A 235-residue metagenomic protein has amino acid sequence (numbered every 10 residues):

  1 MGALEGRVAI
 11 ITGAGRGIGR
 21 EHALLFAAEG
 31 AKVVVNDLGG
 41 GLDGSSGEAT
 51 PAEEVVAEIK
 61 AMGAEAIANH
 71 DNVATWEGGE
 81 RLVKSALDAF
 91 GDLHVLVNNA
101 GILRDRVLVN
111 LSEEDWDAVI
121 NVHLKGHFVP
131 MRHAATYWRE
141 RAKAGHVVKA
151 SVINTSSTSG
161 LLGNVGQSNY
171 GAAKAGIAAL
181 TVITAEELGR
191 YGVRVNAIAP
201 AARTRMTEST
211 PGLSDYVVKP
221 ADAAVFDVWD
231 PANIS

Functional and structural regions predicted by a protein language model:
G2-V35: Canonical Rossmann dinucleotide-binding motif of NAD(H)/NADP(H)-dependent dehydrogenases/reductases, specifically
E5, M62-E65, G78, S85-N98 (+3 more regions): A glycine-rich helix->loop->beta "capping" turn within Rossmann-like NAD(P)(H)-dependent oxidoreductase domains
G19, M131, A173: Active-site helix of classical SDR
A49, E53, H70-R81, E113: The beta1-alpha1 cofactor-binding region of Rossmann-like NAD(H)/NADP(H)-dependent oxidoreductases
I59, V107-L108, D115-I120: Substrate-binding pocket helix/loop in short-chain dehydrogenase/reductase
M131-R132, V182: A short, exposed helix-loop element centered on a Lys and neighboring polar residues
S157: Residue(s) in the substrate-gating loop at a strand-loop-helix junction that position the organic substrate next
